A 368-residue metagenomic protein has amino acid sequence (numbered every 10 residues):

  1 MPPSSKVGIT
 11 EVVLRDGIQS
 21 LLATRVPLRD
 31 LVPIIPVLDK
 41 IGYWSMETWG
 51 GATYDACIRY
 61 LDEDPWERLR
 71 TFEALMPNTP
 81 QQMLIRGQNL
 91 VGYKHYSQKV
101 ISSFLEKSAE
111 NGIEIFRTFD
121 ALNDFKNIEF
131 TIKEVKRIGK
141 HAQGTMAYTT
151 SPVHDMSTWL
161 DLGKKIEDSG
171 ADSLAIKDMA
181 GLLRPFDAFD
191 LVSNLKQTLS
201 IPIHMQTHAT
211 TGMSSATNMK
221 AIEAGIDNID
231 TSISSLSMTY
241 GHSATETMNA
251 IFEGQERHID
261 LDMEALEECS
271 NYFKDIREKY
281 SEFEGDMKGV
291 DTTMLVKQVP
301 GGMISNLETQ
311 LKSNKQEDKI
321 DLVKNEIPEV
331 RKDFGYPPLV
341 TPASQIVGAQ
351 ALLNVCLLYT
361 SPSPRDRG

Functional and structural regions predicted by a protein language model:
P2-A23, N78-Y93, I138-T150: N-terminal small/glycine-rich loop or linker at the start of catalytic domains across soluble metabolic enzymes
I9-V12, M46-T48, Q81-I85, F116-R117 (+4 more regions): Hydrophobic faces of well-ordered beta-strands that scaffold small-molecule active sites in alpha/beta enzyme cores
A52-F130, A147-W159: Active-site beta->alpha loop and helix N-cap motifs at the rims of alpha/beta catalytic domains
R59-M83, K133-G144, F189-M205, G254-Q255: Alpha-helix-loop-beta-strand connector modules within alpha/beta enzyme cores
D62-W66, A121-I138, V153-M156, G181-L195 (+1 more regions): Active-site-adjacent beta->alpha loops and helix N-cap segments on the catalytic face of soluble alpha/beta enzymes
D161, M213-A224: Catalytic cores of alpha/beta
I226-G241: Glycine-rich phosphate-binding active-site loops on the catalytic face of alpha/beta enzymes
Y359-G368: Single conserved hydrophobic/aromatic residue that forms the stacking wall/gate of nucleotide- or nucleobase-binding
